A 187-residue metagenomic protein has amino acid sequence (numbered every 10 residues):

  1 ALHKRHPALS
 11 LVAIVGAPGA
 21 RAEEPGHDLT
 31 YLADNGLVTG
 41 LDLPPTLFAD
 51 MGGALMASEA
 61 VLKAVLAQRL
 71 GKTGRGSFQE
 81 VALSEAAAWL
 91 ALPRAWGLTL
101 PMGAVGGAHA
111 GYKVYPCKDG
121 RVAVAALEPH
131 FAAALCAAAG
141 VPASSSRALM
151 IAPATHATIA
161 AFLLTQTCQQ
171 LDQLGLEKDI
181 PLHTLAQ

Functional and structural regions predicted by a protein language model:
A1-A22: ADP-ribose/adenylate-binding Rossmann-like module
H3-H6, L37-G40, Q187: Alpha-helix C-terminal capping segments
R5, Y31, L176: Anion (oxyanion) recognition and catalysis
S10-V12, A123, H183: Structural detector of well-ordered beta-strand residues that form the stable sheet scaffold of enzyme domains
A13, E80-L83, T184: Structural signal for conserved beta-strand scaffold positions within catalytic alpha/beta enzyme cores
V15, S146-R147, A186: Short loop/turn and capping residues at structural boundaries
E24-Q173: Acidic, glycine-rich segments within the central catalytic cores of soluble metabolic enzymes that bind/position
L176-Q187: Conserved PLP cofactor-binding pocket of PLP-dependent enzymes
